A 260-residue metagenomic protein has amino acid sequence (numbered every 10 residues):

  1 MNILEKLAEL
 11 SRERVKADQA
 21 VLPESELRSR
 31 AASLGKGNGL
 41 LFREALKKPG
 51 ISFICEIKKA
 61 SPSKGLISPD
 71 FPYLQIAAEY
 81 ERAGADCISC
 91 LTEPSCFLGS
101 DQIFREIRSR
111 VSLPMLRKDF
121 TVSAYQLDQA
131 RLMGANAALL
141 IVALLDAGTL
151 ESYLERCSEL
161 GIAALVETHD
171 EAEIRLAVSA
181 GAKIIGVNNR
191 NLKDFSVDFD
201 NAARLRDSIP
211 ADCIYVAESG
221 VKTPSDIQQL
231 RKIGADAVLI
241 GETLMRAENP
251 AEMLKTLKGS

Functional and structural regions predicted by a protein language model:
N2-S68: An N-cap/entry alpha-helix motif that binds or orients negatively charged groups
L7, C55, Y80, A130 (+4 more regions): Conserved, mostly hydrophobic/aromatic
I57, K64-L165, E171-L176, A202-L205: N-terminal active-site wall of soluble small-molecule enzyme domains
V122-M133, D170-A180, A217, V221-I240: Catalytic cores of alpha/beta
Q129-G148, G186-F195, A235-M253: Glycine-rich phosphate-binding active-site loops on the catalytic face of alpha/beta enzymes
I184-I240: Catalytic-face loop-and-helix region of soluble metabolic enzyme cores
R204-S208, R231, R246-S260: C-terminal helical cap(s) of enzyme catalytic domains, especially alpha/beta-barrels
